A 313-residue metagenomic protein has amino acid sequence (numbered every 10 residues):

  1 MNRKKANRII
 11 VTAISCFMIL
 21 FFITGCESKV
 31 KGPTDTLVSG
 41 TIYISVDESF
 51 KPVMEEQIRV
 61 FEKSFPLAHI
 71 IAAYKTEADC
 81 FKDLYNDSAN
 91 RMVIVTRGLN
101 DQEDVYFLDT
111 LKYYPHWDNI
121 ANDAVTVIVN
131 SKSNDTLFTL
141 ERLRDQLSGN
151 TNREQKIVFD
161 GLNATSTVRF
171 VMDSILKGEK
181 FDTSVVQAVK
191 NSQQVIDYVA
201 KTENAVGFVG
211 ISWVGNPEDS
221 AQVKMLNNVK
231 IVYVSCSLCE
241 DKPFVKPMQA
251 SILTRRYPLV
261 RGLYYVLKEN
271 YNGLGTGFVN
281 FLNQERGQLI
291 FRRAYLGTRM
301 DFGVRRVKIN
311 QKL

Functional and structural regions predicted by a protein language model:
M1-T24: Sec-dependent bacterial lipoprotein signal peptides
A6, F107-D109, Q187: Short, solvent-exposed secondary-structure boundary motifs
C26-P66, A73, Y85, D118-D123 (+1 more regions): Exported/periplasmic ABC-transporter solute-binding proteins
S45, I71, R91-I94: Short, conserved beta-strand segments within well-ordered enzyme catalytic domains that often line or immediately flank
I71-E77: A short glycine-rich beta-strand->turn/loop micro-motif centered on a GG-aromatic cluster
A78-L111: Pocket-flanking alpha-helical
Y113-P115: Periplasmic N-terminal soluble interaction domains immediately after the signal peptide in Gram-negative
